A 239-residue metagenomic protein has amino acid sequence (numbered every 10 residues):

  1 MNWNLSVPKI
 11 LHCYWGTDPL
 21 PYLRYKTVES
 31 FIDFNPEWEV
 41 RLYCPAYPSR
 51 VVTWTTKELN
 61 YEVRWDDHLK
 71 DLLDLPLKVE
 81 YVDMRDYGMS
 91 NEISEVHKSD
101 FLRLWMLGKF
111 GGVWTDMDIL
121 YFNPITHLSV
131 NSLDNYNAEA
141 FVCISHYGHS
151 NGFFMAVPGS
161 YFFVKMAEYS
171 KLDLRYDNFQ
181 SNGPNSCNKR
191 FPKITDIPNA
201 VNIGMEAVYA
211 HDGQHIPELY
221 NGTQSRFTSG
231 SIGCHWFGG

Functional and structural regions predicted by a protein language model:
M1-S99, M117-G239: Glycosyltransferase-associated regions of secretory-pathway enzymes, highlighting luminal stem/catalytic domains
D100-G112: Small-residue hinge/turn detector
